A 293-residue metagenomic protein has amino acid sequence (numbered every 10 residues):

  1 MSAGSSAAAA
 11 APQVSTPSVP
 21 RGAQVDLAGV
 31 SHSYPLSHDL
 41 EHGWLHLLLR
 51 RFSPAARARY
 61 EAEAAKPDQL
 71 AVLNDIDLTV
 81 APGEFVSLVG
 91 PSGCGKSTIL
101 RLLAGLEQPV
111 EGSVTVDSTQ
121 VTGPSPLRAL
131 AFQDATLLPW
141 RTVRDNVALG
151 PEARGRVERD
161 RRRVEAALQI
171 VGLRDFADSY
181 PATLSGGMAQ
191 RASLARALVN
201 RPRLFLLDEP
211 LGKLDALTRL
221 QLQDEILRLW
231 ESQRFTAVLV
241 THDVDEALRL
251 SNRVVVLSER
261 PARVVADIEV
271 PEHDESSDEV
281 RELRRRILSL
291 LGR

Functional and structural regions predicted by a protein language model:
H46-Y60, E158-F176, R228: Conserved ABC ATPase "signature" region
V89-P91: The feature captures the beta-strand-to-loop junction immediately N-terminal to the Walker
A104: Helix-to-loop junction immediately C-terminal to a conserved catalytic motif
G112-P124: Conserved ABC transporter NBD signature motif
R144-E152, R161, E165, E269: Short helical segment in ABC ATPase nucleotide-binding domains corresponding to the A-loop/adjacent helical element
Y180-L184, M188: Conserved ABC ATPase signature
V199-R203: A short, proline-enriched helix->beta-strand linker immediately N-terminal to the Walker B motif in ABC-type P-loop
